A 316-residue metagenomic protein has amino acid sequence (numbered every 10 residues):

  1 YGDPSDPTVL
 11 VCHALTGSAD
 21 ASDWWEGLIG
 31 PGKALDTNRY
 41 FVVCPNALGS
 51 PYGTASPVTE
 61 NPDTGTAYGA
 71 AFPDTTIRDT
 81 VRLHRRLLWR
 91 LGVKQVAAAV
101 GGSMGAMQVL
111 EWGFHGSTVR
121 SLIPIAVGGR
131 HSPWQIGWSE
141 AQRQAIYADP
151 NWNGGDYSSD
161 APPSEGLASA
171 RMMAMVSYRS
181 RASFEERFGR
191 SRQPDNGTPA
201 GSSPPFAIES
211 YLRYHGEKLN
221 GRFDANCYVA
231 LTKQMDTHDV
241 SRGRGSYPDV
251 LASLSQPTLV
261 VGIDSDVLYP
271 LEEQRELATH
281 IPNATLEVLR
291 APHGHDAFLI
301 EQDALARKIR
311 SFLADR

Functional and structural regions predicted by a protein language model:
Y1-D63: N-terminal cap/lid subdomain of alpha/beta-hydrolase-fold enzymes
G65-A71, R78-A98: Conserved acidic catalytic loop of the alpha/beta-hydrolase fold
Q95-I136: Conserved hydrolase catalytic core segment
S121-K218: Alpha/beta-hydrolase-fold enzymes
K218, T237-D239, D264-Y269: Acidic catalytic loop of the alpha/beta-hydrolase fold
G243-P248, Q256, V267-T279: Short alpha-helix in the alpha/beta-hydrolase fold that links the catalytic acid
L254, V260-G262: Short beta-strand/loop motif that positions the catalytic acidic residue of the alpha/beta-hydrolase fold
R275-E276, N283-R316: Catalytic active-site module of serine/aspartate enzymes centered on a nucleophile-bearing elbow/loop
